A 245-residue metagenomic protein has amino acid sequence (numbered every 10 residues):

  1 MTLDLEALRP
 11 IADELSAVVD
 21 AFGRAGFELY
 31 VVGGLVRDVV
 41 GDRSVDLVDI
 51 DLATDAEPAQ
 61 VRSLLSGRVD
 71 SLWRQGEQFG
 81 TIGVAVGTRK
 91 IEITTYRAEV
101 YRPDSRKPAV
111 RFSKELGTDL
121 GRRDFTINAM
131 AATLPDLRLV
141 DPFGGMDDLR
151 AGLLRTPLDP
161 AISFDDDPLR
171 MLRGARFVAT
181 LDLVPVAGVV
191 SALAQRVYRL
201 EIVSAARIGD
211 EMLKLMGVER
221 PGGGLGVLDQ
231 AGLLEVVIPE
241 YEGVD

Functional and structural regions predicted by a protein language model:
M1-D245: Catalytic cores of the polymerase beta-like nucleotidyltransferase superfamily and closely associated nucleotide
